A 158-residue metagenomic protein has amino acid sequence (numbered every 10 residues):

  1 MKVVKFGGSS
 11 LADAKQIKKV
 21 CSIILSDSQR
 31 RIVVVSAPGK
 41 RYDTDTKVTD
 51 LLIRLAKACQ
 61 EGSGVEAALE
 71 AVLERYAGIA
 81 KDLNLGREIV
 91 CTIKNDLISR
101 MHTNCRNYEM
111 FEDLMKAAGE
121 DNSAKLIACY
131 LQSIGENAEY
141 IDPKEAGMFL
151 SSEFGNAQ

Functional and structural regions predicted by a protein language model:
M1-Q158: Nucleotide/pyrophosphate-binding catalytic subdomain
